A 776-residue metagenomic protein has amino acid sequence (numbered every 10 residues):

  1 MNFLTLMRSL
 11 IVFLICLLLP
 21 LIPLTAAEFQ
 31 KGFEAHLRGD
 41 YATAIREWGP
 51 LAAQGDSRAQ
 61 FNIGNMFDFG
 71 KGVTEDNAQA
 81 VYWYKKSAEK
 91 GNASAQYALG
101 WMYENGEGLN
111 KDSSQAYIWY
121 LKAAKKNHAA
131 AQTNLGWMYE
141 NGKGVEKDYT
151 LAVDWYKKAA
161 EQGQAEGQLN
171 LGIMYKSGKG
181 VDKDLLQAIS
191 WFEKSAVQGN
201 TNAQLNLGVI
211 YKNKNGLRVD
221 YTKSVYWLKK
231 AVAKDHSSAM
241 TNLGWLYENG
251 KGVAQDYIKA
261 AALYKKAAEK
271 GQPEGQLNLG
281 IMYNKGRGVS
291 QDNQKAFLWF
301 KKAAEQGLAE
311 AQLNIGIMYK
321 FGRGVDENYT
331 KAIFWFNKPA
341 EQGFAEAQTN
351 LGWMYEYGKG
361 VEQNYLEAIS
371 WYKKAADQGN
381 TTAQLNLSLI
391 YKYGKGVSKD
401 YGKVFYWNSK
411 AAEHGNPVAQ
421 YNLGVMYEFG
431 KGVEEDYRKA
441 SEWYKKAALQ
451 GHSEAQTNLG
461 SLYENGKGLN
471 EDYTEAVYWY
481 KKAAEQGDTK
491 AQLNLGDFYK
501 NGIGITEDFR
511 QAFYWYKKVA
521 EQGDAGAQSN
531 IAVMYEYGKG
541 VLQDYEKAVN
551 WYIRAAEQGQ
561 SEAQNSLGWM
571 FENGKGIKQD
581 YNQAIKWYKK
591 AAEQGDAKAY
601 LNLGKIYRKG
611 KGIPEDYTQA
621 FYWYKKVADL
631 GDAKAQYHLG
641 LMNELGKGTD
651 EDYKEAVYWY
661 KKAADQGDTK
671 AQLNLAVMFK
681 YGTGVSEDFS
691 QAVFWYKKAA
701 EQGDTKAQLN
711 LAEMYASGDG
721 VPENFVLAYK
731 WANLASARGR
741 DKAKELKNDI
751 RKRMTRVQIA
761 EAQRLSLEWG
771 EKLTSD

Functional and structural regions predicted by a protein language model:
M1-I11, N337: Bacterial N-terminal signal peptides that target proteins for export
S9-L21: Bacterial N-terminal signal peptides
L21-E47, Q54, N62: N-terminal leader/linker segments that initiate helical-solenoid repeat arrays
E28-A35, L51, N62-F69, A98-N105 (+18 more regions): Hydrophobic face of amphipathic alpha-helices that form TPR/SEL1-like repeat modules and related alpha-solenoid
F29, F61, Y82, Y97 (+31 more regions): TPR/TPR-like alpha-solenoid signature
A35-H36, D40, A53-D56, F69-K71 (+58 more regions): Short helix-capping/linker turns of helical repeat alpha-solenoids
R740-D776: Terminal, low-structured helical/coil segments at or just beyond the last alpha-helical repeat
